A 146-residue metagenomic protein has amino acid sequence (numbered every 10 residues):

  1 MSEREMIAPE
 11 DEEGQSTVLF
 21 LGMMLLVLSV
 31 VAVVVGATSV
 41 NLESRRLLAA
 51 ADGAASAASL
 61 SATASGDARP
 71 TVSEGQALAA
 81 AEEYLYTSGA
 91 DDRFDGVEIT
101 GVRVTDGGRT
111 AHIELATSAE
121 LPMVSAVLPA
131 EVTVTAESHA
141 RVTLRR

Functional and structural regions predicted by a protein language model:
S2-L78: Alpha-helical assembly-interface signal, strongest on the long, hydrophobic N-terminal helix that forms
S2-R4, L121-R146: Low-complexity, S/T/G/P-rich flexible repeat/linker segments used as non-globular hinges and stalks within
I7-G14, R103-H112, A140-R146: Short secondary-structure transition/capping segments
L26-V27, A32-V34, S88-D91, V127-P129: Intrinsically disordered, low-complexity segments enriched in polar/charged residues with Gly/Pro, especially when
A57-E114: Short amphipathic secondary-structure patches
L115-L121: Generic short beta-strand segments
